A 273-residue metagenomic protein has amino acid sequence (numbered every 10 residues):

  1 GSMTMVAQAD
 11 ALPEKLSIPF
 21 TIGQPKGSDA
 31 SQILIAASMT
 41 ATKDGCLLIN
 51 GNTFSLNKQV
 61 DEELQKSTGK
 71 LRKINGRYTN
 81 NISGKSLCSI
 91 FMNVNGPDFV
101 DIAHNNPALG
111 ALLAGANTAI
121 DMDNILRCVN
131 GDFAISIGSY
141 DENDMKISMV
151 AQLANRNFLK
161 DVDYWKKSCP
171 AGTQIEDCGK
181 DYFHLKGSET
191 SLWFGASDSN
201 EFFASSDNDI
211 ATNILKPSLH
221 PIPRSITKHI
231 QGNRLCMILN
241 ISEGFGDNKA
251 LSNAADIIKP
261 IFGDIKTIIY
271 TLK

Functional and structural regions predicted by a protein language model:
G1, C128-H229: Single conserved position on a long alpha-helix in the C-terminal lobe of the eukaryotic protein kinase
G1-D101, G232-K273: Leucine-rich, highly hydrophobic segment in Treponema pallidum outer-membrane-associated proteins
L71-R72, A111-I120, H220: Well-ordered, non-membrane alpha-helical segments in soluble/globular domains
A108-A116, V150-R156: C-terminal/domain-terminus segments
L109, M122, L251-A254: Short amphipathic alpha-helical segments that mediate assembly, nucleic-acid/protein binding, or membrane association
A114-I135: Membrane-lipid interaction segments
A116-I120, N157-K160, G232-C236, K249: Alpha-helix boundary/N-cap detector
